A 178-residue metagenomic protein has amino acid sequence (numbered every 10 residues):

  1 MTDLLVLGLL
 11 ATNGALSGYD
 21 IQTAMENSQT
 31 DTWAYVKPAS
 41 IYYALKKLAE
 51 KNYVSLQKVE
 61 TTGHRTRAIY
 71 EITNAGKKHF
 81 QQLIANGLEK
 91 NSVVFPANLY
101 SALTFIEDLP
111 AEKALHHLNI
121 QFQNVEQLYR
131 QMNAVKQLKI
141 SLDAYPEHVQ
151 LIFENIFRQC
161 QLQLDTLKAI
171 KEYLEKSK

Functional and structural regions predicted by a protein language model:
M1-V93: Basic helix-turn-helix/winged-helix DNA-binding cores and closely related short helical interaction motifs
S17, I21, A44-K47, L128-V135 (+1 more regions): Amphipathic, well-ordered alpha-helical segments in soluble domains
K37-S40, A68, E147-F157: Alpha-helical scaffold segments that form or flank carboxylate-/histidine-based iron centers
Q82-Q127: Amphipathic alpha-helical dimerization/coiled-coil segments that flank or bridge DNA-binding/regulatory modules
A111, L118, P146-V149, F153 (+1 more regions): Amphipathic alpha-helical coiled-coil segments and their boundaries
A134-I152: Acidic interhelical loop/turn segments
L174-K178: Long amphipathic alpha-helical coiled-coil segments
